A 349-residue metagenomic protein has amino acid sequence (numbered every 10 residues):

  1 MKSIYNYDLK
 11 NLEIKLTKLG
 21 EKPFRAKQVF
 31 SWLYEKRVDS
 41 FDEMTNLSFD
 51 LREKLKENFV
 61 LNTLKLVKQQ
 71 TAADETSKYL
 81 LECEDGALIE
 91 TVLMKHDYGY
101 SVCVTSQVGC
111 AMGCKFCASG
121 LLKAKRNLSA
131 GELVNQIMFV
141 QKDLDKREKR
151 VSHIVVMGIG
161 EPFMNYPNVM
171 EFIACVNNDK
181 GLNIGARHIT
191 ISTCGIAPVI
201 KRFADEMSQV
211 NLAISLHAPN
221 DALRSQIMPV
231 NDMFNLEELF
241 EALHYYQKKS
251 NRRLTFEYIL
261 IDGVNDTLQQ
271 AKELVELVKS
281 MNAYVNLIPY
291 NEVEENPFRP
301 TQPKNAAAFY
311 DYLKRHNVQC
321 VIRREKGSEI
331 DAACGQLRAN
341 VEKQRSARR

Functional and structural regions predicted by a protein language model:
M1-I89, H244-R253, L260-R349: Auxiliary Fe-S-binding modules of radical SAM enzymes
L9, A111, I196-P198, N220-D221 (+1 more regions): Alpha-helix N-cap/helix-start and coil->helix boundary motif
T71, E84, M94-H96, D145 (+1 more regions): Short polar/acidic secondary-structure junctions
S77, I89, Y100-V104, M112 (+1 more regions): Generic beta-strand structural signal
L93-M94, N168: Residue-level structural signal for beta-strand termini and adjacent loop
K95-M138: Canonical Radical SAM [4Fe-4S] cluster-binding loop centered on the CxxxCxxC motif and its immediate flanking residues
Q141-C320: Conserved AdoMet/S-adenosylmethionine-binding subsite of the radical SAM
